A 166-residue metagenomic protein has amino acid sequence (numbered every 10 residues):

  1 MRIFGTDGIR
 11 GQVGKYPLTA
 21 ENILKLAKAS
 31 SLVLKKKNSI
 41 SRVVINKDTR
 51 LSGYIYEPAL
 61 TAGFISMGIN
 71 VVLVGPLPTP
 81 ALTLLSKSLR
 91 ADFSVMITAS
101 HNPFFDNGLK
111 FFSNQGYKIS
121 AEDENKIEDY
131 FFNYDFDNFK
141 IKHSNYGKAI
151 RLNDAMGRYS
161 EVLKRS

Functional and structural regions predicted by a protein language model:
M1-A62, S66-M67, F93, N145-S166: An N-terminal, well-structured beta->alpha segment
D48, P76-L77, A99-S100, G116 (+1 more regions): Short, ordered loop/turn segments at secondary-structure junctions
I55-P58, T83-K87, F105-K110: Short acidic, glycine/serine/threonine-rich loops at helix termini
T61-S66, L89-A91, K110-K118: A glycine- and small-aliphatic-rich helix-loop capping segment at beta-alpha/alpha-beta transitions that lines
G63-L77: Active-site cofactor/substrate anionic-group-binding motifs, chiefly glycine- and Lys/Arg-rich phosphate-binding loops
G75-D92, V162, S166: Conserved phosphate-binding catalytic cores of ATP/NTP-utilizing and phosphoryl-transfer enzymes
M96-N114: Active-site microenvironments of hydrolase-like enzyme catalytic domains
L109-S166: Gly/Ser/Thr-enriched, mixed-charge loops and adjacent short helices that form phosphate/oxyanion-binding elements
